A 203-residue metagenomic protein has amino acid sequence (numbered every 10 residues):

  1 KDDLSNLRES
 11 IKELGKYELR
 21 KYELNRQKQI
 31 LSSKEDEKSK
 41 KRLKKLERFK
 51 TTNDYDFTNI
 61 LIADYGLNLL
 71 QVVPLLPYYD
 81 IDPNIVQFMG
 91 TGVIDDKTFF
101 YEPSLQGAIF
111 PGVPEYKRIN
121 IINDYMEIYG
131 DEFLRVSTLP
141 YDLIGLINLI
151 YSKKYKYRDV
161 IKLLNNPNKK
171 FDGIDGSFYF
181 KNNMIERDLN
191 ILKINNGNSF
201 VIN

Functional and structural regions predicted by a protein language model:
K1-N203: Extracytosolic ligand-binding ectodomains
